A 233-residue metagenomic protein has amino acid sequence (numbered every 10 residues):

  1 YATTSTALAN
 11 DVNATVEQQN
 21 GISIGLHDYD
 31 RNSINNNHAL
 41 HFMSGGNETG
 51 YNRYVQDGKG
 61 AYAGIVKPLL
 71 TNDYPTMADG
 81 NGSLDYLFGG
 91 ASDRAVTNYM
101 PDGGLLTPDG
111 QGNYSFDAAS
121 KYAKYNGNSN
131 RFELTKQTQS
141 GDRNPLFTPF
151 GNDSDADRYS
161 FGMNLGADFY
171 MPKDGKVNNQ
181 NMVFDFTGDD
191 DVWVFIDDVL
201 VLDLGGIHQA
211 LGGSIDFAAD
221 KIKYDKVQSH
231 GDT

Functional and structural regions predicted by a protein language model:
Y1-T233: Acidic/polar, compositionally biased interaction segments
